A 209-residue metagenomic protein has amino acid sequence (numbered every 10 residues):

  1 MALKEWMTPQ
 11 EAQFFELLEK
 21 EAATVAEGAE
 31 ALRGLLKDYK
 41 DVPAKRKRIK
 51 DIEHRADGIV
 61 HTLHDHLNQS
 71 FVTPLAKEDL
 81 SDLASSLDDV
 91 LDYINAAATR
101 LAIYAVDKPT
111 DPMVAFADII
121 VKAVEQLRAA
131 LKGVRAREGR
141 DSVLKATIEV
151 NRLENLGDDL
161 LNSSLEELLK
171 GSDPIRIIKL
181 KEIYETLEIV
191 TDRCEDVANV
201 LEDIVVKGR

Functional and structural regions predicted by a protein language model:
M1-R209: Cytosolic, long alpha-helical scaffolding segments
